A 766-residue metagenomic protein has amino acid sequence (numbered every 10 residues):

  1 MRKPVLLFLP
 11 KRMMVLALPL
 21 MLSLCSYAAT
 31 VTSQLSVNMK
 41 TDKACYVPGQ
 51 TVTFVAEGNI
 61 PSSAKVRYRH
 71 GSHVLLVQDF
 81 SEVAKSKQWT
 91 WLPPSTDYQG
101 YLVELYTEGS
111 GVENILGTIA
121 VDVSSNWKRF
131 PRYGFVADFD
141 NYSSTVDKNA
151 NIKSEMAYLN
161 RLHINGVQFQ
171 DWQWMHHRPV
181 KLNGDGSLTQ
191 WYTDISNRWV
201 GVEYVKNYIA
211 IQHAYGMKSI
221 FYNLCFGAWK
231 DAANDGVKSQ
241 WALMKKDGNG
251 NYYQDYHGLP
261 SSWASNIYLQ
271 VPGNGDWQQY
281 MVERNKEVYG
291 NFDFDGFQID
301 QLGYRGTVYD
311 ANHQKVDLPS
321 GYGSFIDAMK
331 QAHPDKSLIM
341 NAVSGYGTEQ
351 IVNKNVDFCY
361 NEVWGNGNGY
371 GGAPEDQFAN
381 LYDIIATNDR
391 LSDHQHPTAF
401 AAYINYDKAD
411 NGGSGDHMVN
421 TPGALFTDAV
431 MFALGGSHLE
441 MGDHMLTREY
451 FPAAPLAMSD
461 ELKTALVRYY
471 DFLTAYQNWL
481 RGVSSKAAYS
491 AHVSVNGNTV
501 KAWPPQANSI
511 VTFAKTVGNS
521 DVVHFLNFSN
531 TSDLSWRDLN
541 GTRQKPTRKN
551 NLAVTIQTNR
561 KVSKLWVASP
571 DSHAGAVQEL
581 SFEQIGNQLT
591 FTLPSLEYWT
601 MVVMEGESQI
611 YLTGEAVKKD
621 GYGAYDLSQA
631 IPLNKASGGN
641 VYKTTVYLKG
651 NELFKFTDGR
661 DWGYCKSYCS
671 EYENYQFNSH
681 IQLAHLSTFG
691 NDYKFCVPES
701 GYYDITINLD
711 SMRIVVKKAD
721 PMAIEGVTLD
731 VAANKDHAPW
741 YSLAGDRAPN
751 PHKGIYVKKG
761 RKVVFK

Functional and structural regions predicted by a protein language model:
L116-M175: An acidic-aromatic substrate-binding cleft motif
N126-P131, V136-N149, F221-F292: Active-site-adjacent "subsite" loops/lids of carbohydrate-active enzymes
M156, N160-E203, G227-K246, G258-W277 (+1 more regions): Aromatic-lined carbohydrate-binding/catalytic grooves of carbohydrate-active enzymes
G273-F358, W364-D383, S392: Active-site neighborhood of glycoside hydrolase catalytic domains
Q395-V483, S529: Aromatic/acidic polysaccharide-binding cleft in carbohydrate-active enzymes
N498-R560, E597-T600: Carbohydrate-binding surface patches
I585-E607, Y703-R713: C-terminal beta-strand-rich structural cap/linker in extracellular carbohydrate-active enzymes
E607-G650, G659-L683: Aromatic-rich carbohydrate-binding modules that target alpha-glucans
